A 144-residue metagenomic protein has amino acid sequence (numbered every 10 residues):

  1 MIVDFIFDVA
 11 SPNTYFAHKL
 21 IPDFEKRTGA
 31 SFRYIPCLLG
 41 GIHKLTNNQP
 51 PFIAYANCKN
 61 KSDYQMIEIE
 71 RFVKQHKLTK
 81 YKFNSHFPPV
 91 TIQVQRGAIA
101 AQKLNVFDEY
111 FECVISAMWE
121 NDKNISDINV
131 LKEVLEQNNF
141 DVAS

Functional and structural regions predicted by a protein language model:
I2-I35, K103-V106, C113-S144: C-terminal cap of thioredoxin/glutaredoxin-like
K19-M118: Structural alpha/beta surface segment adjacent to cysteine/selenocysteine redox centers across thiol/disulfide enzymes
